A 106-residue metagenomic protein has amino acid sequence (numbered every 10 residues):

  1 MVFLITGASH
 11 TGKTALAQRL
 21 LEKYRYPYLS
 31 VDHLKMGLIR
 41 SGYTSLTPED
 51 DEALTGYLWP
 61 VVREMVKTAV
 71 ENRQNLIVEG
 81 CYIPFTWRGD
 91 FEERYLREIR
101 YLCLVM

Functional and structural regions predicted by a protein language model:
V2: Walker A (P-loop) ATP-phosphate-binding motif of ABC ATPase nucleotide-binding domains
I5: Hydrophobic anchor at the beta1->P-loop junction of P-loop NTPases
A8: P-loop (Walker A) phosphate-binding loop of NTP-binding proteins
G12: Conserved glycine(s) of the Walker
A15-V61: Conserved substrate/cofactor phosphate-moiety recognition/catalytic segment in nucleotide-dependent phosphotransferases
S30, C103-V105: Residue-level recognition of beta-strand->loop/alpha-helix junctions
L34-K35, I83, M106: Conserved nucleotide-binding/hydrolysis micro-motifs of P-loop NTPases
L54-E98, L102: Glycine-rich phosphate-binding loop used to anchor ATP phosphates in small-molecule kinases, encompassing both
